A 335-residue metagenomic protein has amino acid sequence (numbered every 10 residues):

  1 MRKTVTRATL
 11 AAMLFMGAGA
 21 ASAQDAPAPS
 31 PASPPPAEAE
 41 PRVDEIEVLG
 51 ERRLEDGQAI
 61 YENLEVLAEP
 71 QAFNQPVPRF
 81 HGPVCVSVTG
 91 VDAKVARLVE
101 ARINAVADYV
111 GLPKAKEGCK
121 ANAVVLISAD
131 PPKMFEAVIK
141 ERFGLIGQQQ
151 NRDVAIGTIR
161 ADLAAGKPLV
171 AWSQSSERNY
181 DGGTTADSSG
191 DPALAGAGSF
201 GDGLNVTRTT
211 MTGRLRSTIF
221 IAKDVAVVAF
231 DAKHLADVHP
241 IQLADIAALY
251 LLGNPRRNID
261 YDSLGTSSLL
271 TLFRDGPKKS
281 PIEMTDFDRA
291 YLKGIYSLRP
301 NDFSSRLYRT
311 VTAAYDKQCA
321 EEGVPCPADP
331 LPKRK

Functional and structural regions predicted by a protein language model:
M1-L10: Bacterial N-terminal signal peptides that target proteins for export
T9-F15, V48: Hydrophobic helical h-region of N-terminal Sec-dependent signal peptides in bacterial secretory/periplasmic proteins
G17-A20: N-terminal signal peptide c-region/cleavage motif recognized by signal peptidases
P31-R42: Short, cationic interaction patches enriched in Lys/Arg with P/S/T/G and frequent prolines that mark the mature domain
P41-R52: N-terminal secretion/transport leader regions
L54-F80: Compositionally biased P/S/T/G-rich terminal and signal peptide-adjacent segments that lie outside catalytic cores
S87-R102, A107, G111-R334: Long, folded non-catalytic interaction modules
